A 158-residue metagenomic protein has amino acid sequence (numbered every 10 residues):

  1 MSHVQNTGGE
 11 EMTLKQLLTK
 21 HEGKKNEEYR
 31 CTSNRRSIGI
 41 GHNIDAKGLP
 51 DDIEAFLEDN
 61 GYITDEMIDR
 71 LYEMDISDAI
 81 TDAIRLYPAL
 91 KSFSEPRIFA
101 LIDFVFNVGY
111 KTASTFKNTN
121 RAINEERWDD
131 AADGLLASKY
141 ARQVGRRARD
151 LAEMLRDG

Functional and structural regions predicted by a protein language model:
M1-E27, S33-N34, H42-A46, D69 (+3 more regions): Long, amphipathic alpha-helical surface segments
N26-Y29, R85-R97, G134: Surface-exposed patches in mature extracellular/periplasmic domains of secreted proteins
T32, S37-G61: Short, surface-exposed acidic-centric catalytic microdomains
S37-G39, A100-D103, D130: Structural recognition of the beta-strand scaffold that forms the well-ordered cores of secreted hydrolase catalytic
I53-Y87, E95-D103, N107-F116: Alpha-helical segment that forms one wall of the substrate-binding/catalytic cleft in peptidoglycan-active domains
